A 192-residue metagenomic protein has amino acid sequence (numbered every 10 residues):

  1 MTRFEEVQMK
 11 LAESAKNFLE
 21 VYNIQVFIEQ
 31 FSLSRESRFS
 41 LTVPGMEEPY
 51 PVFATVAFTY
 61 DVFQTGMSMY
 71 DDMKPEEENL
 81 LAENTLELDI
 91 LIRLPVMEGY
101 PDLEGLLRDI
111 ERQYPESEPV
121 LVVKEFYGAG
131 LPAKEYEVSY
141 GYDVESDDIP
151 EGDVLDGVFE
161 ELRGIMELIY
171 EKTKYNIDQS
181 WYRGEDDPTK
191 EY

Functional and structural regions predicted by a protein language model:
M1-E13, L91-P95, E185-Y192: General N-terminal leader/first-domain-start detector
M1-L80, T85: Charge-rich, low-complexity N-terminal segments
T2, E6, K10, E98-P101 (+3 more regions): Alpha-helix boundary/N-cap detector
Q8, A12, K16-L19, L107 (+5 more regions): Residue-level detector of alpha-helical secondary structure
F39-Y50, K124-G152: Short, intrinsically disordered low-complexity segments
Y60-V62, I92-E98, V144-S146: Beta-strand elements of well-folded, non-transmembrane domains
S68-S139: Short, internal acidic amphipathic alpha-helical interface segments that mediate docking to partner proteins
E135-Y192: Acidic, proline/glycine-rich low-complexity IDRs
